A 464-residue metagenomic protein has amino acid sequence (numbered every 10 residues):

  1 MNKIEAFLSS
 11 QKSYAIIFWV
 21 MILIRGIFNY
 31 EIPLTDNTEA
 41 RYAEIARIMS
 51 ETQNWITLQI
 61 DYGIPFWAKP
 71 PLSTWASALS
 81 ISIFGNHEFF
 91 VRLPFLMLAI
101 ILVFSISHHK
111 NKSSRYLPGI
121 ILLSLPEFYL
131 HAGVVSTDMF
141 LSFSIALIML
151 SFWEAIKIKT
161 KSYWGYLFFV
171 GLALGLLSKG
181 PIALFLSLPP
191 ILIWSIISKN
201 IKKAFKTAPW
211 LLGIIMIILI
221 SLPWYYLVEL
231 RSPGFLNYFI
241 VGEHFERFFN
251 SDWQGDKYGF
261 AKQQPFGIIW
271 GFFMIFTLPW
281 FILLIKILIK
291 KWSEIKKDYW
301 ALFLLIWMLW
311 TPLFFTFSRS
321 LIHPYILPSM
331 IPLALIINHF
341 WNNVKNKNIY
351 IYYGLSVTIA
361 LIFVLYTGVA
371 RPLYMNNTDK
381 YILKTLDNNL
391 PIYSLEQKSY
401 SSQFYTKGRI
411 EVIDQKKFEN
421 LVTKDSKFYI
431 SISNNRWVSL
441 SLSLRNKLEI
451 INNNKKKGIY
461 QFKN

Functional and structural regions predicted by a protein language model:
N2-N348, L440, L448-K456: Membrane-integral, polyisoprenol-dependent glycosyltransferases of the GT-C/oligosaccharyltransferase superfamily
A6-F7, F18, K297, Y352-V357 (+1 more regions): A broad, low-specificity signal for short, low-complexity segments enriched in glycine/proline and polar/charged
A301, L305, S329, L333 (+4 more regions): Alpha-helix N-cap/loop-to-helix boundary motif
W341-L365: Signature aromatic-anchored transmembrane alpha helix within multi-pass, membrane-resident enzymes that catalyze glycan
F363-N464: Short periplasmic/luminal acceptor-recognition loop of GT-C membrane glycosyltransferases, typified by
